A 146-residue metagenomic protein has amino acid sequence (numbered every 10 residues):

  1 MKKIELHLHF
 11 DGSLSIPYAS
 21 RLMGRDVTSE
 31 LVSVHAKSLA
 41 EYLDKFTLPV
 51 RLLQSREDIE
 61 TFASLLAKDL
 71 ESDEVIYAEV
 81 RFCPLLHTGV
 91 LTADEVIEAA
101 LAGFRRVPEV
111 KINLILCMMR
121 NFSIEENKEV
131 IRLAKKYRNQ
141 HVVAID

Functional and structural regions predicted by a protein language model:
M1-D146: Metal-cofactor-binding active-site regions of metalloenzymes
